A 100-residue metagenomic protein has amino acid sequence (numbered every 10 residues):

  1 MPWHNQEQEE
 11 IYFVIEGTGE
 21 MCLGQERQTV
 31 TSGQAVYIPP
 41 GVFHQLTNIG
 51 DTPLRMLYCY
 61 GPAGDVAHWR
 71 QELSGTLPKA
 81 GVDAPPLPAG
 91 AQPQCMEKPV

Functional and structural regions predicted by a protein language model:
M1-P2, M21-C22, I38, H44-G50: Short beta-strand His + acidic residue motifs that chelate non-heme Fe in jelly-roll/DSBH and cupin folds
N5-M21, C59-G61: Short, conserved beta-strand element in jelly-roll/cupin
I11, T18-E20, R27, F43 (+1 more regions): Structural motif
G17, G33, M56: Short hydrophobic/aromatic patches on the structural cores and recognition surfaces of FHA
Q25-P40: Short acidic-glycine-tyrosine-enriched beta hairpin
G41-V42, G61: Short, surface-exposed secondary-structure boundary micro-motifs
T47-V100: Double-stranded beta-helix
